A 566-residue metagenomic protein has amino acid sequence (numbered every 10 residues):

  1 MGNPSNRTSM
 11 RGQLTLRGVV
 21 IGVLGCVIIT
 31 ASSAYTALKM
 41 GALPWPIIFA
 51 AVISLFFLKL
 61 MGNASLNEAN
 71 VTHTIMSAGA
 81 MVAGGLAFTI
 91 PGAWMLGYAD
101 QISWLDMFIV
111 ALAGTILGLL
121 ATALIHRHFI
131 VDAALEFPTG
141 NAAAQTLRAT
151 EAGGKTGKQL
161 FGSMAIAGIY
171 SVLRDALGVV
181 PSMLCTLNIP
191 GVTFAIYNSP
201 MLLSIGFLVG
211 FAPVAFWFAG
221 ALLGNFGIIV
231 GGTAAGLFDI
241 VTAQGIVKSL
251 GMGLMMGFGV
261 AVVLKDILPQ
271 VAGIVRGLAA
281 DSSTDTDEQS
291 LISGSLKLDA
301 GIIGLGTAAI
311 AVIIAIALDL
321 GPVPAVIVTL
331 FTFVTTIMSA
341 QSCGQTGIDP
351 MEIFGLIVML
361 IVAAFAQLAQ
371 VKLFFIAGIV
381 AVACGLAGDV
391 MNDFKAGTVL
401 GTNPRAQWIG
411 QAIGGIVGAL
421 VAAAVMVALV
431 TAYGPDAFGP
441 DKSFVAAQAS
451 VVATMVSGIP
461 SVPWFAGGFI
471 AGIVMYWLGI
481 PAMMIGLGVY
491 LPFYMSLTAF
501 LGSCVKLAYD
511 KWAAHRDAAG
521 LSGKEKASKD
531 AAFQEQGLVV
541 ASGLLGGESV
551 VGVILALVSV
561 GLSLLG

Functional and structural regions predicted by a protein language model:
M1-G566: Alpha-helical multipass membrane-protein architecture
